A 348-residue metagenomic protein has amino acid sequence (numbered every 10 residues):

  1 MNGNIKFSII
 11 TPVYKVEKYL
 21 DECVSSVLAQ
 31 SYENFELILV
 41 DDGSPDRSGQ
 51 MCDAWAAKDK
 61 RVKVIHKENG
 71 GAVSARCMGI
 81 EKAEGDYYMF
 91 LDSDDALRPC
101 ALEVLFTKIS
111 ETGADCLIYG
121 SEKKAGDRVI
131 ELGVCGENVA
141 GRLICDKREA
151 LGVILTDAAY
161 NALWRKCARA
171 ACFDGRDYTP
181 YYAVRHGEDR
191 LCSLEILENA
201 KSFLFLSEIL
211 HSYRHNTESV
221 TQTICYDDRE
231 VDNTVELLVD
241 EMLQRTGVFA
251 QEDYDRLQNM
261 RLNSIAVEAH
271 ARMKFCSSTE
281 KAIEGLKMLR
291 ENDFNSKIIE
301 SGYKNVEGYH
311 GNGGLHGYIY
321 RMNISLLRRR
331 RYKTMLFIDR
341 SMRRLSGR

Functional and structural regions predicted by a protein language model:
M1-L28: N-proximal low-complexity "stem/linker" segments adjacent to membrane-targeting elements
D21, D46-A54, H66, A96 (+1 more regions): Acidic helix N-cap motif at the loop->helix transition within catalytic regions of sugar-transfer enzymes
E33, D41-Q50: A conserved acidic beta->alpha catalytic loop
K67-A83: Glycine-rich, basic loop-to-helix element that forms the pyrophosphate-binding segment of sugar-nucleotide handling
Y88: Short aromatic/hydrophobic "clamp" motif used to bind/position activated sugar donors
S93-L204, H211-D227: Donor-binding/catalytic cores of nucleotide-activated saccharide and glycerol-phosphate transferases/polymerases
E208-N216, T223-Q251, N263-I298: Catalytic core of nucleotide-sugar-dependent glycosyltransferases
M273-R348: Membrane-interface aromatic/basic loop that binds lipid-linked glycans or pyrophosphate carriers, typified by
